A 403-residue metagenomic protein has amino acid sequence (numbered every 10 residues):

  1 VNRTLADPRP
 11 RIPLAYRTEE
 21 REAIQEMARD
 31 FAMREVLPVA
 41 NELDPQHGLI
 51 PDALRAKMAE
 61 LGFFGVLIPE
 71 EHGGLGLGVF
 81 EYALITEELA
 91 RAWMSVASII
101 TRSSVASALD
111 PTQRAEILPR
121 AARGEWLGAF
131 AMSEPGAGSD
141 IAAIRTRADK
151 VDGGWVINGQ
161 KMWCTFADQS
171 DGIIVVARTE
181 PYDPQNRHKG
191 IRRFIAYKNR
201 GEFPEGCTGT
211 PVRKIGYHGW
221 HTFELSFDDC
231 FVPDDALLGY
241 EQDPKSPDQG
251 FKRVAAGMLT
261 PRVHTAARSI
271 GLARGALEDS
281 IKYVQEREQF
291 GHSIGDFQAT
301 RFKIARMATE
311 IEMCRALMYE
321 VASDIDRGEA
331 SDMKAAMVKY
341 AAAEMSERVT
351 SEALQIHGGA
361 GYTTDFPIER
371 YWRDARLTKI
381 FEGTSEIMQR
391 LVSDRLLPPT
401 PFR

Functional and structural regions predicted by a protein language model:
V1-A92, V96-A97, Q113, R120 (+5 more regions): Alpha-helical interface subdomain recognition
G62, T86-A90, V176-R178, A196-E202 (+1 more regions): Short Ser/Thr-interspersed hydrophobic loop/turn segments at strand-loop and sheet-helix junctions that line or gate
V96-E116, G138-I141: N-terminal glycine-rich flavin-associated loop
G124-M132, V176: A short, Trp-centered hydrophobic/proline-enriched beta-strand micro-motif
G136-S139, W163-F166, P184-Q185, R213-H221: Short Gly/Pro-enriched turn/cap motifs at secondary-structure boundaries
A143, E202-F231: Flexible, small-/acidic-enriched active-site or ligand-binding loops
N158-C207: A short core secondary-structure module
D229-K252: Long, acidic (Asp/Glu-rich), low-complexity accessory segments flanking structured domains
